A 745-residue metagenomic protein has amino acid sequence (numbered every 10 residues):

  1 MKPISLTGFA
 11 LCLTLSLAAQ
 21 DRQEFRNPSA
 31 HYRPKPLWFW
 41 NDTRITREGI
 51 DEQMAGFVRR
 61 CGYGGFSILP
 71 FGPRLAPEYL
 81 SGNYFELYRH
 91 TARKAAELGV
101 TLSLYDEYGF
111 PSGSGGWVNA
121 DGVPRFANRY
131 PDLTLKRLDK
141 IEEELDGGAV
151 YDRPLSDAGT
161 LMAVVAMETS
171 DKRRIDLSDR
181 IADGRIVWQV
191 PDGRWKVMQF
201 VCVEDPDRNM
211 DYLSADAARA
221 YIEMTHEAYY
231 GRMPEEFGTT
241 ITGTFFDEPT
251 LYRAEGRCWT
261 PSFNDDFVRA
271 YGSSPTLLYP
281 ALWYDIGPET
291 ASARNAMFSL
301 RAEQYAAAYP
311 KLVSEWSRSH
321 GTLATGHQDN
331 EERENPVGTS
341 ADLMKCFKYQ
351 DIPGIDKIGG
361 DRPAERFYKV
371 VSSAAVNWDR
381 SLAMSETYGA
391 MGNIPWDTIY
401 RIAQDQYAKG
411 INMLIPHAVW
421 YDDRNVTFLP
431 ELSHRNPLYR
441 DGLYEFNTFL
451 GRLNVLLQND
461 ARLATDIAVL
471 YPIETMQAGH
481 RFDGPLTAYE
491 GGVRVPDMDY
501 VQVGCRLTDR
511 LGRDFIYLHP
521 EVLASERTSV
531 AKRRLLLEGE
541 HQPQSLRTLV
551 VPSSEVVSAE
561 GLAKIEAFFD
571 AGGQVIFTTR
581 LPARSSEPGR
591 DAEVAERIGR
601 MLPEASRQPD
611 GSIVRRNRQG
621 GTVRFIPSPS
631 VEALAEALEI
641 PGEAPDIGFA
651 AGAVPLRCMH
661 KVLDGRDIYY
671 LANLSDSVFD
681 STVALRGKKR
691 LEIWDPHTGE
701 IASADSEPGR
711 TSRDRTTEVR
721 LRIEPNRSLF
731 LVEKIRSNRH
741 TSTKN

Functional and structural regions predicted by a protein language model:
K2-F9: Sec-dependent signal peptide recognition, specifically the positively charged N-region followed immediately by
A10-A18: Hydrophobic h-region of N-terminal signal peptides that target proteins for export in Gram-negative bacteria
R22-C61: Mature N-terminal segment immediately following signal peptide/propeptide cleavage in secreted/periplasmic
A30-F39, I68-R74, V201-D211: Acidic/histidine-rich, surface-exposed loop or edge segments in extracytoplasmic proteins
Y32-K35, T46-D51, G64-F66, Y79-P111 (+7 more regions): Carbohydrate-binding surfaces of carbohydrate-active enzymes
F39, A158-S170, T225-A228, E236 (+1 more regions): Hydrophobic alpha-helical membrane-insertion signals
L102-E204: Active-site "lid/cap" and pocket-lining segments within catalytic core domains
A163-V165, S170-R232, S712-N745: Extended acidic/polar, glycine-enriched regions that form or flank non-catalytic beta-rich accessory modules
